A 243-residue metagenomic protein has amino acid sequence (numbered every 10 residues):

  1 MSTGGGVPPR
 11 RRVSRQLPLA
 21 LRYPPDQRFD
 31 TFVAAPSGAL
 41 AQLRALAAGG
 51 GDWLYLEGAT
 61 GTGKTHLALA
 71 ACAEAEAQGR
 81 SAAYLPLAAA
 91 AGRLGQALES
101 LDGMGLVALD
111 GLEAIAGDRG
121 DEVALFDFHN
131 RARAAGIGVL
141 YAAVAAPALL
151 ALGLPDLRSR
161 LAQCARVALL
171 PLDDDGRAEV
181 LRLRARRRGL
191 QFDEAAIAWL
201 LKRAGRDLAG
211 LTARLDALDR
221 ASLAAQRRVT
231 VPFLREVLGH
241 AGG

Functional and structural regions predicted by a protein language model:
M1-A45, L223-G243: A short, basic N-terminal segment
G51-A68: Walker A/P-loop nucleotide-binding motif
A75-L106, A116-G120: Short glycine-rich substrate-engagement loop in P-loop NTPases that contacts/grips substrate
E99-A124, F128, A135-A145: Conserved P-loop NTPase "ATPase switch" module shared by AAA+ and STAND
P147-A162: Short regulatory helix/loop adjacent to the ATP-binding pocket of P-loop NTPases
C164, A178-Q191: Conserved AAA+ ATPase "sensor/coupling" helix adjacent to the nucleotide-binding pocket
C164-G176: Conserved AAA+ ATPase "SRH/arginine-finger" region at the nucleotide-binding site
A198-K202, A209-L223: C-terminal helical "lid" of AAA+/P-loop NTPase domains
